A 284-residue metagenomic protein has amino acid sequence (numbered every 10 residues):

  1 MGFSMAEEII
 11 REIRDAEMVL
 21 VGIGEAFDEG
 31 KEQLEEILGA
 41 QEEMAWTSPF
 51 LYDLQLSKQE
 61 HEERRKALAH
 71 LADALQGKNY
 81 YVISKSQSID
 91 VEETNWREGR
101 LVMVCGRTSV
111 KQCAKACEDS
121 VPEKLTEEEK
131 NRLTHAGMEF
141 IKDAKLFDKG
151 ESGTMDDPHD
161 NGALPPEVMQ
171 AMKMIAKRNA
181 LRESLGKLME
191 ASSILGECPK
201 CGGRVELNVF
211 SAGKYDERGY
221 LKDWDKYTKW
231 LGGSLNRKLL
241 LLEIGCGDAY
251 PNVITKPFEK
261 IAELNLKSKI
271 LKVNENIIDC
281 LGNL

Functional and structural regions predicted by a protein language model:
M1-L284: Conserved catalytic alpha/beta core of Sir2/sirtuin-type deacylases, generalized to analogous enzyme cores that bind
